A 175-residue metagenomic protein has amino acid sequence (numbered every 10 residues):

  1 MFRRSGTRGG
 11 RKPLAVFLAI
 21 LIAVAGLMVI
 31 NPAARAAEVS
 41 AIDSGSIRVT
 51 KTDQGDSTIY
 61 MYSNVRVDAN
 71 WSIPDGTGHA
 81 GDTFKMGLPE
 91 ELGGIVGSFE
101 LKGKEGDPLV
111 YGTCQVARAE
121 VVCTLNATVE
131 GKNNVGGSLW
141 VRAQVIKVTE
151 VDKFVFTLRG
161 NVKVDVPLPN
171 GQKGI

Functional and structural regions predicted by a protein language model:
F2-A36: Secretory targeting and sorting signals
F17, V110-C114, P167: Short amphipathic beta-strand/extended segments with alternating polar/hydrophobic composition
N31, A36-V49, E90-E130: A surface/secretory-pathway sequence property marking extracellular, secreted, or lumenal proteins enriched
A36-T77, D152-I175: Serine/threonine-rich, low-complexity linker/repeat segments that form flexible spacers/stalks
N64-D68, G81-T83, E120, G136-S138: Intrinsic-disorder/low-complexity, polar/charged segments enriched in Ser/Thr/Lys/Arg/Asp/Glu/Gln
A69-V96: Low-complexity, serine/threonine/proline/glycine-rich extracellular segments that form mucin-like
T124-P169: Low-complexity, intrinsically disordered segments enriched in Ser/Thr together with acidic residues
